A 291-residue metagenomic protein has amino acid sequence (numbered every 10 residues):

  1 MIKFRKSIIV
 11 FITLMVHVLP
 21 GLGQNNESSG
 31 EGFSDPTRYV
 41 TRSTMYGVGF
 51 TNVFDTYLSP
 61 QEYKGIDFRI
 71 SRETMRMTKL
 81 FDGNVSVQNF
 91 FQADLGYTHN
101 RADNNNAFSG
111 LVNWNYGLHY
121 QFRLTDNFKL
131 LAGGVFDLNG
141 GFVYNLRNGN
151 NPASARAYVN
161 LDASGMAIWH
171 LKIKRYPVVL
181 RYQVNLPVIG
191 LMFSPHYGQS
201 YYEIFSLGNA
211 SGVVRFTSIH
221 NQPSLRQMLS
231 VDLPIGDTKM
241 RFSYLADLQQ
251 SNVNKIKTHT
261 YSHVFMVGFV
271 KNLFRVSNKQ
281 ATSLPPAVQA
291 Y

Functional and structural regions predicted by a protein language model:
Q24-Q88, Y291: Short glycine/proline- and aromatic-enriched beta-strand/turn motifs that initiate or cap beta-hairpins
P36-T44, F81-N89, D126-G134, A157 (+3 more regions): Outer-envelope beta-barrel architecture signal
V48-F54, A93-H99, F136-Y144, W169 (+4 more regions): Transmembrane beta-strands of outer-membrane beta-barrel pores
D55-Y63, T98-N106, N148-A155, V213-T217 (+2 more regions): Extracellular loop and loop/strand-boundary signature of outer-membrane beta-barrel proteins
E62-I70, N106-W114, F128, A153-A163 (+2 more regions): Residues that define the transmembrane beta-barrel architecture of outer-membrane proteins
I70-T78, W114-Y120, G134, A163-W169 (+3 more regions): Residues on the lipid-exposed face of transmembrane beta-strands in outer-membrane beta-barrel proteins
N150-D237: Outer-membrane beta-barrel transmembrane domain signature
P177, Q183-N185, F193-P195, R215 (+1 more regions): Predominantly the C-terminal beta-signal and adjacent terminal strand-loop region of outer-membrane beta-barrel
